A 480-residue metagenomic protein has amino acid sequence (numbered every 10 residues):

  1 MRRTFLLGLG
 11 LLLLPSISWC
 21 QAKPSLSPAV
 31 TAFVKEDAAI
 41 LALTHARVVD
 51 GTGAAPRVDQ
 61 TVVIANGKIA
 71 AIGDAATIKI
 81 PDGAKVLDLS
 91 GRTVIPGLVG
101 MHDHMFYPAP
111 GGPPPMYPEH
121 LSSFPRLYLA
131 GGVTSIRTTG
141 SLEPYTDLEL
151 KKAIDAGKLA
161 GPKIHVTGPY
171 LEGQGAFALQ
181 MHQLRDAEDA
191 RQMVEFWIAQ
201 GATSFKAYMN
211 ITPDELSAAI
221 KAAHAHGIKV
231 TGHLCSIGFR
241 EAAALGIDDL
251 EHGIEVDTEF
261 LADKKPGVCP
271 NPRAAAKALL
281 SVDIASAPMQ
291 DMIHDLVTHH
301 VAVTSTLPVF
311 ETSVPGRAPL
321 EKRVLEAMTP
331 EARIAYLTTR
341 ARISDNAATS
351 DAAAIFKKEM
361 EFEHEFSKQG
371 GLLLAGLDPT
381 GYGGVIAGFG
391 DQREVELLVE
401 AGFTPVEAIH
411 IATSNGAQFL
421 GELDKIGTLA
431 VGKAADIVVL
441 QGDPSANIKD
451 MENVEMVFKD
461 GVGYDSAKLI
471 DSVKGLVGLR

Functional and structural regions predicted by a protein language model:
M1-L9: Bacterial N-terminal signal peptides that target proteins for export
G8-S18: Bacterial N-terminal signal peptides
S25-A29, F33-K35, V48, A54-I95: Histidine-rich, glycine-flanked metal-binding segment
A46, T349-A352, F356, L377 (+1 more regions): C-terminal helical cap
A46, V431-V477: C-terminal cap of metal-dependent C-N hydrolases
T93-K158, Q174-F177, H182, E188 (+3 more regions): Metal-associated gating/positioning segment near the N- to mid-region
F124-Y145, P162-Y170, I198-I211, I220 (+3 more regions): Divalent metal-dependent hydrolysis catalytic cores, especially in the metallo-beta-lactamase
M193-K206, I211, V256-A401, L476 (+1 more regions): Active-site neighborhoods of metal-dependent hydrolases
